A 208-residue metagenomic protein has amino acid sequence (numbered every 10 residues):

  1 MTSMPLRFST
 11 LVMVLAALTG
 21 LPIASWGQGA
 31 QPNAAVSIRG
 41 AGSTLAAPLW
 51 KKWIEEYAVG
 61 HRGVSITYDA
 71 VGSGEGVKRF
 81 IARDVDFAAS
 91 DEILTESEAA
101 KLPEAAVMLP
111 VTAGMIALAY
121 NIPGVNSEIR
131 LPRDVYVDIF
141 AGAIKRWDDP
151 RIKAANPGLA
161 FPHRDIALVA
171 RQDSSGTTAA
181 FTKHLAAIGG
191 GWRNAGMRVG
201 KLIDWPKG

Functional and structural regions predicted by a protein language model:
M1-L6: N-terminal secretory signal peptides that target proteins for export/translocation
S9-P22: Bacterial N-terminal signal peptides
W26-G208: Flexible loop/hinge segments at secondary-structure junctions
